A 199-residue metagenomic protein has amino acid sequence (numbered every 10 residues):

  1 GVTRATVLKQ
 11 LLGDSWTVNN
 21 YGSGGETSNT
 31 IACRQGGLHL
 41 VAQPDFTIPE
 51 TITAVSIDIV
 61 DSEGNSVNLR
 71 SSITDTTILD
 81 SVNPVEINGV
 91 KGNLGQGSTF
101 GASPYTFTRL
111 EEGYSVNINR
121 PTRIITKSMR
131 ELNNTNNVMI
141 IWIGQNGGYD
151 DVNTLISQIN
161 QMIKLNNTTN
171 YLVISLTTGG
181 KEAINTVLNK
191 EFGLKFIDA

Functional and structural regions predicted by a protein language model:
G1-A5, G24-S28: Catalytic nucleophile-elbow at a beta strand-turn-alpha helix junction centered on a G-D-S/GDSL motif, marking
T3-S15, A32-A199: Alpha-helical cap/lid subdomain in secreted, periplasmic, or secretory-pathway luminal O-acyl-processing enzymes
N20-G22, S175: Residue-level recognition of beta-strand->loop/alpha-helix junctions
G22-G25, G144: Glycine-centered small-residue hotspots that permit tight backbone geometry or close packing
